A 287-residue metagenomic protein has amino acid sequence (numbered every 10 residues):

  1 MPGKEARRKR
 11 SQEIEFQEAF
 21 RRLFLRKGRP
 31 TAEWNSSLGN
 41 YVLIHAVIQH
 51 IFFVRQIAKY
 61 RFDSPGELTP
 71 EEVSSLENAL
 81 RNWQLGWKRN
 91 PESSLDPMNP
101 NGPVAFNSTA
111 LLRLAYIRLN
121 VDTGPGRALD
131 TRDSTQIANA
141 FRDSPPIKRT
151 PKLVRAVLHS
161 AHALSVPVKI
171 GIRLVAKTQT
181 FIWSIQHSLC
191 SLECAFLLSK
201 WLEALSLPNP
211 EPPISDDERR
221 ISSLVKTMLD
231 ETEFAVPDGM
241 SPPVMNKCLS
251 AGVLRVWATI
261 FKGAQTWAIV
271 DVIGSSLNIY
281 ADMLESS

Functional and structural regions predicted by a protein language model:
K4, K9-R10: K/E-rich alpha-helical interaction surfaces of small helical-bundle regulatory domains
R10, I14, F234-S287: Intrinsically disordered, low-complexity regulatory regions with latent secondary structure
E13-R29, W34-P212, D217-M240: Long, amphipathic alpha-helical regulatory blocks in the mid-to-C-terminal portion of eukaryotic proteins
